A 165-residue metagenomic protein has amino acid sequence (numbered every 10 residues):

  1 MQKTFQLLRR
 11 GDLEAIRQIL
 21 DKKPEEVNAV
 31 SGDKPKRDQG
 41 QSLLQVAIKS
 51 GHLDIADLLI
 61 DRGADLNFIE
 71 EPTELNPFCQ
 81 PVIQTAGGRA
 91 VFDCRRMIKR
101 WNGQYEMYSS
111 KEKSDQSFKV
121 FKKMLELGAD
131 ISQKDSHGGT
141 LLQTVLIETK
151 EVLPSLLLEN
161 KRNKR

Functional and structural regions predicted by a protein language model:
M1-Q6, A29-Q45, I69-S109, K134-L146: Ankyrin-repeat boundary/"N-cap" motif
A15, D54-I55, Q116-V120, V152-L153: Conserved ankyrin/ankyrin-like repeat signature
Q18-E26, D57-L66, K122-D130, L156-K164: Ankyrin repeat domain, specifically the short helix-to-loop turn at the C-terminus of the second helix of each repeat
Q39-G40, K113-V120, M124: Extended HEAT/HEAT-like alpha-solenoid repeat tracts in very large eukaryotic scaffold/adaptor proteins
L142-V152, E159-R165: Short, intrinsically disordered, charge-balanced linker/junction segments flanking boundaries in proteins
